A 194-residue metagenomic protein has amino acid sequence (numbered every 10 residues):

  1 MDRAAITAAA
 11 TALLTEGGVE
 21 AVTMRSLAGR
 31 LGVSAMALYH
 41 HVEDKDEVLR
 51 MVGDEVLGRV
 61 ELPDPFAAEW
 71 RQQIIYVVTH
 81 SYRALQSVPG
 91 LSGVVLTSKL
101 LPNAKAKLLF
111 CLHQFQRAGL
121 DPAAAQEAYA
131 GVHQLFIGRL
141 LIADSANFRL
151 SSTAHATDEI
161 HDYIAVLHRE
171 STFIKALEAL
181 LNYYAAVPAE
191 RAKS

Functional and structural regions predicted by a protein language model:
M1-D2: Short, Lys/Arg-enriched anionic-surface-contact patches
A5, A9, L13-E47, M51: Helix-turn-helix
V42, V52-G53, Y129, F136: DNA major-groove recognition helix of helix-turn-helix
E47, Y76, G90, A106 (+4 more regions): Amphipathic alpha-helical interaction segments
D54-R59: Short, basic, alpha-helical segments at the C-terminal edge of helix-turn-helix-like DNA-binding modules
E61-A104, P122, Y129-V132: Hydrophobic alpha-helical connector segments
K107-G131, R139-L140: A contiguous pocket-lining binding segment that forms or flanks enzyme active sites
R117, S145-S194: C-terminal peripheral helix-coil segments that are non-catalytic and often amphipathic
